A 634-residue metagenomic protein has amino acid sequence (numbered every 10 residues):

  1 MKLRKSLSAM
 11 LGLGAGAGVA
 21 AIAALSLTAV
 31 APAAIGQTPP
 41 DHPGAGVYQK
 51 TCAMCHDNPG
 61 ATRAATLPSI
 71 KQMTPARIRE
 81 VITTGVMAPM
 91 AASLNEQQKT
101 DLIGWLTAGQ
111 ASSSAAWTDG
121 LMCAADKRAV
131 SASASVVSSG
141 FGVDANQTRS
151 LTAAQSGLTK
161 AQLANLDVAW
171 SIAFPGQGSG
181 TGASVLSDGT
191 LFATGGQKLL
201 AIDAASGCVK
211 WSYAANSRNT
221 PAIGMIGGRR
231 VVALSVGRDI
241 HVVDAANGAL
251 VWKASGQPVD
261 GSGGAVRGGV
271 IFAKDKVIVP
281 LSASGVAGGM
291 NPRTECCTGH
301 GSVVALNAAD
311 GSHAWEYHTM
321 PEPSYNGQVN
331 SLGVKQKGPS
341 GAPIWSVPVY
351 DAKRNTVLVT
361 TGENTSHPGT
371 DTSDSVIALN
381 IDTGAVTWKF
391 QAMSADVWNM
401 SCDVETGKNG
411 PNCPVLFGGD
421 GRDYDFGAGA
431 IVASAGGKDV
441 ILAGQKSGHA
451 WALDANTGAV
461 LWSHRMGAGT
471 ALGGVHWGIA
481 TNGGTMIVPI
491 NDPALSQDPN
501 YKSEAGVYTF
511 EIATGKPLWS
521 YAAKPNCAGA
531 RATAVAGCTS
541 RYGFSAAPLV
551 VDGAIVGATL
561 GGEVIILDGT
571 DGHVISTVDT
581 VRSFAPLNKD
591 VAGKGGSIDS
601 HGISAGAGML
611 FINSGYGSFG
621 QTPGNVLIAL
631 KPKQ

Functional and structural regions predicted by a protein language model:
T38, M54, A64-A111, T356: Extracytoplasmic electron-transfer domains, predominantly the class I c-type cytochrome c fold
T38-N58: Sequence/structural segment immediately N-terminal to covalent heme-attachment motifs in c-type and related
T118-A169, T319, S324: Blade/loop signatures of beta-propeller domains
S135-V143, G176-K198, N216-H241, S262-E295 (+9 more regions): Repeat-blade elements of multi-bladed beta-propeller folds
A153-G176, N412-C413, R531-G537: A short helix->beta-strand "capping" segment at the edge of beta-propeller domains
F174, S255-D260, E316-G338, T387-G421 (+3 more regions): Surface-exposed loop and turn segments in beta-propeller and other repeat-based domains that flank or scaffold
D203-S206, D244-N247, N307-D310, I381-T383 (+4 more regions): Short loop/turn segments that connect beta-strands within beta-propeller blades
G299-S312, T372-A385, S503-G515, N625-Q634: Beta-propeller blade signature
